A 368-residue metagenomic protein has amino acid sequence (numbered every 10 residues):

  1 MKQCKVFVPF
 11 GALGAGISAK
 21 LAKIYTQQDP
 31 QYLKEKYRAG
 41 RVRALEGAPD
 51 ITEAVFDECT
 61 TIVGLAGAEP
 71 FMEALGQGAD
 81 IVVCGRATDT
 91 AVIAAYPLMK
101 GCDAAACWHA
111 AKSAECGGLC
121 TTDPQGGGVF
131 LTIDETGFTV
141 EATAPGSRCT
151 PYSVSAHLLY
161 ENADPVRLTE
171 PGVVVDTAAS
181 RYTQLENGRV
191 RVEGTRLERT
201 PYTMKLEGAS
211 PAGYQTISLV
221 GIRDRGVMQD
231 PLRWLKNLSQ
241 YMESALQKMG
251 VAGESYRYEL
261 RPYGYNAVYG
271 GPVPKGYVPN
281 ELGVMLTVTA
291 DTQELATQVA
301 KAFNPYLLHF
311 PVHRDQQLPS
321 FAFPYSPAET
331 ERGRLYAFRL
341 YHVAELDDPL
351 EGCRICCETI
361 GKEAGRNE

Functional and structural regions predicted by a protein language model:
M1-A19: Hydrophobic or amphipathic alpha-helical targeting/insertion segments
Q3-P9, T88-C102: Short Gly/Thr/Asp-enriched flexible loops that form oxyanion-binding sites at enzyme active sites
L13-D29, A94-E141: Catalytic or ion-translocation cores adjacent to nucleophile or general acid/base/metal-coordination motifs in diverse
S18-K20, C120-L131, P165-Q184, T200 (+2 more regions): Flexible, glycine/charged-enriched surface loops at secondary-structure junctions
K20-Y37, P262-G264, F323-R332: Short, conserved secondary-structure transition motifs
Q28-C84: An acidic, phosphate/nucleotide-engaging active-site surface
A111-L232: A conserved active-site cap/scaffold subdomain adjacent to cofactor or substrate pockets
Y202-E368: C-terminal non-catalytic interaction/assembly regions of soluble proteins
